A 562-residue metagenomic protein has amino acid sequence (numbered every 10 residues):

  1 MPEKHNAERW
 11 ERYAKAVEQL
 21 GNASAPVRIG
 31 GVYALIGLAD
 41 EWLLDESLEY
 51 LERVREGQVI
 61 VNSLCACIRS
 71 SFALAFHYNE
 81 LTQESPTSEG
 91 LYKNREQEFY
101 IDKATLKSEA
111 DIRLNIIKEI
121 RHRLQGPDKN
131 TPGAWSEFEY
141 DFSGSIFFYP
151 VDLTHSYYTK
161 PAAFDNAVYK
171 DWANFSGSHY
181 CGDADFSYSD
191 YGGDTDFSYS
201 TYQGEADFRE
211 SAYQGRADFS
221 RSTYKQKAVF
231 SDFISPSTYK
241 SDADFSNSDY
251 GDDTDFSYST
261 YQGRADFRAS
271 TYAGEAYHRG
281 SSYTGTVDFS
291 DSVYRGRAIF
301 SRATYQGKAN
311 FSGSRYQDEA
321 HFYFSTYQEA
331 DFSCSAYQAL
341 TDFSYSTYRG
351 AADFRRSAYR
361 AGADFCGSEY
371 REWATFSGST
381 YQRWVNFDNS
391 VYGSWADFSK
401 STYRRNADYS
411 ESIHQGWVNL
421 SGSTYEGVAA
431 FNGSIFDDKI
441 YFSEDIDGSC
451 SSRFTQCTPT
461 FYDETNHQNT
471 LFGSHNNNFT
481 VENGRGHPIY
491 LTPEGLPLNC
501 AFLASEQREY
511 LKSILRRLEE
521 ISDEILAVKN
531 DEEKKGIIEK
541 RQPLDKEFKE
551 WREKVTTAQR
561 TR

Functional and structural regions predicted by a protein language model:
M1-E11: Membrane-embedded hydrophobic alpha-helical segments
E11-E18, A23-I29, Y33-I36, E41-Y78 (+3 more regions): N-terminal leader/targeting and pre-domain segments
